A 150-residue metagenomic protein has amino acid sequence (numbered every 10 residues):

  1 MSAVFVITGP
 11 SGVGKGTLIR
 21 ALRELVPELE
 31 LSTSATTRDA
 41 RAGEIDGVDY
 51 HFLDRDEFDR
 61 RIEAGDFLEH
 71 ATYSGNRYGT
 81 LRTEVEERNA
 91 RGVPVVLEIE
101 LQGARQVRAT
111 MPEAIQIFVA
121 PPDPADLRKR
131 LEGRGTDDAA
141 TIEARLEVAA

Functional and structural regions predicted by a protein language model:
V4-V6: Short hydrophobic/aromatic beta-strand immediately N-terminal to the Walker A/P-loop
T8-P10: P-loop (Walker A) phosphate-binding loop of NTP-binding proteins
V13: ATP-binding Walker
G16: Walker A/P-loop
I19-R20: The feature captures the helix immediately C-terminal to the Walker
E24-S32: Post-Walker A helix-loop "phosphate-sensing" segment adjacent to the P-loop in P-loop NTPases
S34-V95, L101-Q102: ATP-dependent small-molecule kinase phosphotransfer cores that center on conserved nucleotide phosphate-binding segments
R38-G43, D66, N89-P94, L101 (+1 more regions): A glycine- and Lys/Arg-enriched "phosphate-lid" helix/loop adjacent to the NTP-binding pocket of small-molecule kinases
